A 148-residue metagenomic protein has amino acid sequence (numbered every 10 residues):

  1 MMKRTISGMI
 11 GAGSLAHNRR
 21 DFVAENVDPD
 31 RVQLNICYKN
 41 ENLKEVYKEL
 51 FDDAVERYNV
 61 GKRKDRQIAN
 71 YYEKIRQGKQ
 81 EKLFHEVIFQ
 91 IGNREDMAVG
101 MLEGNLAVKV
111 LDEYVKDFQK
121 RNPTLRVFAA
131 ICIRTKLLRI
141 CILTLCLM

Functional and structural regions predicted by a protein language model:
M1-M148: N-terminal nicking endonuclease/strand-transfer module with a His-rich metal-binding environment and a catalytic Tyr
